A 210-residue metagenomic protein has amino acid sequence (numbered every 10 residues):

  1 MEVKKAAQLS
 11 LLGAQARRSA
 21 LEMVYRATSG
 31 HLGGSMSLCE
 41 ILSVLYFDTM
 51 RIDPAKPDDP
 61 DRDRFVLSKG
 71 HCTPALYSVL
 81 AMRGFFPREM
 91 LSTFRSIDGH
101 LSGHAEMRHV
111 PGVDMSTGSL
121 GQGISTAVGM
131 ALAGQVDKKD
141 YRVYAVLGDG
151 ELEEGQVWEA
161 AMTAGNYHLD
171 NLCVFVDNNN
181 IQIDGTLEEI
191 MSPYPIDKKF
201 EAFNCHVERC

Functional and structural regions predicted by a protein language model:
M1-A16: N-terminal hydrophobic or amphipathic helices/low-complexity stretches enriched in small/hydrophobic/Pro/Gly
A6, S10, V66-K69, T186 (+2 more regions): Hydrophobic alpha-helical scaffolding
G13-S29, D177-N179: N-terminal capping segment at the start of a domain
A20-M23, S35-N166: Cofactor-binding active-site loop characterized by glycine-rich and histidine/acidic residues
K139-D140, E188-C210: Conserved thiamine diphosphate
V143-L147, C173-D177, E208: Short, conserved beta-strand edge motifs with alternating hydrophobic and charged residues
N166-S192, A202: A short, conserved beta-to-alpha structural element at the edge of catalytic cores that scaffolds binding
